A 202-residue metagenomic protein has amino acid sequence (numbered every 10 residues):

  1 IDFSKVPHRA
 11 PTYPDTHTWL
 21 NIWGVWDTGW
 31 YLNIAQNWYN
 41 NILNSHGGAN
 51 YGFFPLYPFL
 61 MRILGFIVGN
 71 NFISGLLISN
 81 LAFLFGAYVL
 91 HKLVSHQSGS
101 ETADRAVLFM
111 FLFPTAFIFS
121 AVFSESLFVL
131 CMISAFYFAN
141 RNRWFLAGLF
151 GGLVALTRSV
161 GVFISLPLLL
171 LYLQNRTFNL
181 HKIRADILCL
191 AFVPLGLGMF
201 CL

Functional and structural regions predicted by a protein language model:
I1-K5, W23, L153-V154, G161-L202: Membrane-lumen/periplasm interface segments of specific transmembrane helices in polyprenyl phosphate-linked
I1-W19, I42-H46, F66-N70: Juxtamembrane/transmembrane-helix boundary motifs at the membrane-water interface
I22-N41, H46-G69: Short hydrophobic/aromatic helix or loop-helix immediately within or flanking a transmembrane segment in polytopic
H46-F53, L64, S74-L81, F109 (+2 more regions): Membrane-embedded glycan-lipid processing machinery
F59-I63, S74-Q97: Transmembrane-helix motifs of polytopic, lipid-linked glycan transferases
I67, Q97-S98, L112, A116 (+4 more regions): Transmembrane helix irregularities
N70-S74, L90-L112: Transmembrane-helix signature of polytopic, membrane-embedded enzymes that assemble or transfer cell-envelope glycans
V89-K92, F109-L112, I118, L127-L146 (+1 more regions): Specific aromatic-rich, kink-prone transmembrane helix
